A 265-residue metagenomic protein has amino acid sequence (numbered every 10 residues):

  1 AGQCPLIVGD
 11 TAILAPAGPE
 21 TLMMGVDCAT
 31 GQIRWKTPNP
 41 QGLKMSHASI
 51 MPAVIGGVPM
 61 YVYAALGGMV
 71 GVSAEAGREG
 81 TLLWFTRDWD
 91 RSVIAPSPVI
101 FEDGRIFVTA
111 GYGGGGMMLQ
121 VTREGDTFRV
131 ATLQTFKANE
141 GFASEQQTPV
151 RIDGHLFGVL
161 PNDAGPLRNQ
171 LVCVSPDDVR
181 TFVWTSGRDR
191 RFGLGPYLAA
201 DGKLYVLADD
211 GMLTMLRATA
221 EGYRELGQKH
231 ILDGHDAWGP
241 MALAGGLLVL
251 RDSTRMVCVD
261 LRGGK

Functional and structural regions predicted by a protein language model:
A1-K265: Noncatalytic, solvent-exposed loop/strand surfaces of beta-propeller-type extracellular/periplasmic domains
